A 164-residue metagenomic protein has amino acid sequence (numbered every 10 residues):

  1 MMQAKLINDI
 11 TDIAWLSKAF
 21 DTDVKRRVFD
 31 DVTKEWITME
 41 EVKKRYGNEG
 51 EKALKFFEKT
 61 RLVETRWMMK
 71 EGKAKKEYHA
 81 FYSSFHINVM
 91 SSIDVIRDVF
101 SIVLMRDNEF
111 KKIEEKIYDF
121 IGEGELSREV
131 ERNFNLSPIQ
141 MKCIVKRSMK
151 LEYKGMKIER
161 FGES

Functional and structural regions predicted by a protein language model:
M1-W15, K59-E64, M69-S84: N-terminal leader segment of winged-helix/HTH proteins
M2-R26, M90-E115, Q140, G162-E163: Short alpha-helical segments that sit at the start of domains
D21-K25, D31-E41, F120-L126: Short capping segments at the starts of secondary-structure elements
K25-T33, K52, T65-E77: Long, charge-rich, low-complexity intrinsically disordered regions
E40-K43, E129-F134: Short alpha-helical "recognition helix" segments of helix-turn-helix
Y46-K59, F134-R147: Short amphipathic alpha-helical interaction segments
K59-M69, K146-R160: A short, conserved structural fragment
K70-L104: Conserved segment of winged-helix/HTH DNA-binding domains
